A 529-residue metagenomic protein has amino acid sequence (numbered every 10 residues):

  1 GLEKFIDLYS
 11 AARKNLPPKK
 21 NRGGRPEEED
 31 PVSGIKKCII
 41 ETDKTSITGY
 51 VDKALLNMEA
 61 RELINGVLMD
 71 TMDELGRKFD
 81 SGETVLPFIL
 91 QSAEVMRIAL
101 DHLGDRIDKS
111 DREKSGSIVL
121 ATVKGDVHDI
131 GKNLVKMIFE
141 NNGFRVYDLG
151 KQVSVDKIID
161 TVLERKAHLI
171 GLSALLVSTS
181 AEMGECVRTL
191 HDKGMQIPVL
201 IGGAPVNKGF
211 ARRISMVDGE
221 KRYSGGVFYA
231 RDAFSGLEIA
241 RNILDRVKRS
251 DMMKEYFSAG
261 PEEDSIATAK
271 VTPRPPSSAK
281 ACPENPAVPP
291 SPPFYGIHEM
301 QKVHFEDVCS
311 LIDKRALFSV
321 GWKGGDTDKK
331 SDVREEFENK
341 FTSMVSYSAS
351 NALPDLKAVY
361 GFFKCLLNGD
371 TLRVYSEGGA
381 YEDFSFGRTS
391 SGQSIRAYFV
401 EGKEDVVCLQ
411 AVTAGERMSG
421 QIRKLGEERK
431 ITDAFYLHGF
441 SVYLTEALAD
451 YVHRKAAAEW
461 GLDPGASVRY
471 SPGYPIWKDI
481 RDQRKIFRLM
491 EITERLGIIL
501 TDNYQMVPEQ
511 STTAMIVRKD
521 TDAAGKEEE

Functional and structural regions predicted by a protein language model:
G1-L63, D70-G76, R231-A434, L496 (+2 more regions): Active-site loops and adjacent core secondary-structure elements that bind or stabilize anionic groups
S33, H168-L172, H191-I197, F210 (+4 more regions): Short beta-alpha connecting loops at secondary-structure transitions that line or flank enzyme active sites
V51, L55, L63-L100: Helix-enriched interaction subdomains in cytosolic or periplasmic regions, typified by TIR/SEFIR signaling/NADase cores
E74, Q91-I98, H102-D105, L134-M137 (+2 more regions): Alpha-helical scaffolding segments of alpha/beta enzyme cores, especially the outer helices of TIM-barrel or partial
V123, D433-K455: C-terminal substrate/ligand-recognition segments
I130-L134, I158-D160, A181-M183, G209-S215 (+4 more regions): Short acidic, glycine/serine/threonine-rich loops at helix termini
M137, N142, D148-D218: Cofactor-cradling patches in redox/metallo enzymes
K357-D370, R454-E529: Compositionally biased, low-complexity/repeat regions
